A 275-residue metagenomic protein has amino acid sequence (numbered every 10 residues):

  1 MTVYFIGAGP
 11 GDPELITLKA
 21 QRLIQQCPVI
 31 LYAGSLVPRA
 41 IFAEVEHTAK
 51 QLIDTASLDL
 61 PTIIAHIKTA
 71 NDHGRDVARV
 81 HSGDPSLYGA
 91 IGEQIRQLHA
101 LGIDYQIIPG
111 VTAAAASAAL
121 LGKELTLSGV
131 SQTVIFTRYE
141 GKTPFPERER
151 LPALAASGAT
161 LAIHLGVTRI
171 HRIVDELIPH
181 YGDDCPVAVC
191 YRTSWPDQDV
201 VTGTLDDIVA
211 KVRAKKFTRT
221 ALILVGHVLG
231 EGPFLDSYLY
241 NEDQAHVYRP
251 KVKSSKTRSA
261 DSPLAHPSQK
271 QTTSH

Functional and structural regions predicted by a protein language model:
M1, D12, D84-S157, D199-T202: Class I SAM-dependent methyltransferase SAM-binding "motif I" and its flanking Rossmann-like core
M1-V111, A116: Class I S-adenosyl-L-methionine
T2-V3, T62, H73-V77, T133 (+3 more regions): A contiguous loop/helix-start segment that scaffolds small-molecule binding in enzyme catalytic cores
Q21, E44, T69, T126-L127 (+3 more regions): Short secondary-structure boundary/capping segments
C27, L98-D104, S128, V209-F217: Structural recognition of alpha->loop->beta junctions
A43-E44, L120, E176: Residue-level signal for well-ordered alpha-helical positions
S262-S268: N-terminal polybasic/positive-inside topogenic patches
